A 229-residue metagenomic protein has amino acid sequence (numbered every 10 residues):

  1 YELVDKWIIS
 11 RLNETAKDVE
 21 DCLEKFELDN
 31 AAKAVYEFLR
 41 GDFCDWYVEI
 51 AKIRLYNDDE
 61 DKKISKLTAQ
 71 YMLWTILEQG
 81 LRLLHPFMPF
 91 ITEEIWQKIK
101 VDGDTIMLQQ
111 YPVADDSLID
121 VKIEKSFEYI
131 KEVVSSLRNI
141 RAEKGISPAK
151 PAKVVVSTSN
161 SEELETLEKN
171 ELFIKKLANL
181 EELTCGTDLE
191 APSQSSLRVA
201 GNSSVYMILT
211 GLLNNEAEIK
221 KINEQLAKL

Functional and structural regions predicted by a protein language model:
Y1-L229: Feature 926 captures the class I aminoacyl-tRNA synthetase adenylation module centered on the KMSKS loop
